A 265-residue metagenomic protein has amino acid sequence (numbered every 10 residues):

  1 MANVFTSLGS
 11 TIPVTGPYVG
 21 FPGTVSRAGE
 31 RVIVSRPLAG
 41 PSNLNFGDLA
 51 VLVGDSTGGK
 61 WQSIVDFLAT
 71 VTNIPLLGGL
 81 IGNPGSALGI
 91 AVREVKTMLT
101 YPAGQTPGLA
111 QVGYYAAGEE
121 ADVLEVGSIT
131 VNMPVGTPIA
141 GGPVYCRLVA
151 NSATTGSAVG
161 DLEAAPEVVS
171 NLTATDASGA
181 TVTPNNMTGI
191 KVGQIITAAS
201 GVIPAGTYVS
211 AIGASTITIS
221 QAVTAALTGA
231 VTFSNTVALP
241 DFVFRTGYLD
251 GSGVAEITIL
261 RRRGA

Functional and structural regions predicted by a protein language model:
M1-V168, V202-A205, S210, S234-A265: Surface-exposed, low-hydrophobicity beta-strand/loop segments enriched in small/polar/acidic residues
P107-L109, Y115-A117, V182, G193-I195 (+1 more regions): Residue-level detector of functional hotspots within protein domains
V168-I190, T197-A238: Small/polar beta-strand repeat architecture
